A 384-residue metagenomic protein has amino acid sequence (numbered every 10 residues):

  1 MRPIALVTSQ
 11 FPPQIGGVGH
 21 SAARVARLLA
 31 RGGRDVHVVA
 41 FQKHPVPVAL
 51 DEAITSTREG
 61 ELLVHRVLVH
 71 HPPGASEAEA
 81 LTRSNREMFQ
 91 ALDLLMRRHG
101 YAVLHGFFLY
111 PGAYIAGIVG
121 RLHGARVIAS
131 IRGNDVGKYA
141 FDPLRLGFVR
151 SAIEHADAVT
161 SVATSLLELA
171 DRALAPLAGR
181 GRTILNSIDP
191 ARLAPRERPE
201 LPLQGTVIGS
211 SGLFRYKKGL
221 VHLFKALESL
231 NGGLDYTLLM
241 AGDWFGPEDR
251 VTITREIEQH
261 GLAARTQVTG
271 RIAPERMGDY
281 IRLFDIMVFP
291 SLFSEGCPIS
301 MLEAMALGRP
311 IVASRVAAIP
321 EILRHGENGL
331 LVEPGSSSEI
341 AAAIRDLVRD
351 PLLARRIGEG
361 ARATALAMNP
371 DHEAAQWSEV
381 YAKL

Functional and structural regions predicted by a protein language model:
M1-L63, P274: N-terminal subdomain of nucleotide-sugar transferases
Q42, S165, S187: Carbohydrate-associated surface elements
H44, I188, T237-T252: Glycosyltransferase donor-sugar binding loop
I153, R271-I272, D279-F284: Short alpha-helical donor nucleotide-sugar binding micro-motif in glycosyltransferases
T160, E200-K218, F224-L227, L239-A241: Conserved donor-binding/catalytic core segment of Leloir-type glycosyltransferases
R250-I272: Nucleotide-activated donor-binding/catalytic signature segment of Leloir-type glycosyltransferases, i.e., the conserved
M301, P310-A313, L323: Short hydrophobic beta-strand element within catalytic cores of glycosyltransferases and related nucleotide-activated
H325-G326, L330-S337, D346-L352, L366: Conserved acidic donor-binding segment of nucleotide-sugar-dependent glycosyltransferases
